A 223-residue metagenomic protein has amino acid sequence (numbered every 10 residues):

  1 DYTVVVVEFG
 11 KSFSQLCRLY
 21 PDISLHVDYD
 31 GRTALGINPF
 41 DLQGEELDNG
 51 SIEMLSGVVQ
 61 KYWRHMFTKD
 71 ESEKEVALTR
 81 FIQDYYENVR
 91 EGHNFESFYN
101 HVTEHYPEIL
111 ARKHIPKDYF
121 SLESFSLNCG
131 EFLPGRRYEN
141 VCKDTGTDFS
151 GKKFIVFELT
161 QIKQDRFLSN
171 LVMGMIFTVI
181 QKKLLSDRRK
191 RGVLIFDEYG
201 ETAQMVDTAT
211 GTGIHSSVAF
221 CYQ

Functional and structural regions predicted by a protein language model:
D1-S14, I23-T33, T160-Q223: Conserved P-loop NTPase motor cores
Y2-Q83, E87-N88: Switch/coupling segment of Walker-type NTPase motor domains
V6-G10, D30, D48, I52 (+10 more regions): Active-site-proximal structural scaffolding
F9, Q15-Y20, V58-H65, A77-N88 (+9 more regions): Generic, well-ordered alpha-helical scaffold segments in large soluble proteins
Y20-P21, S150-K153, R188-K190: Short, well-ordered loop/turn elements at secondary-structure boundaries
L42-E45, G146, F167: Short capping/connector residues at structural and topological boundaries
E75, T79-Q164: Non-catalytic, charge-rich alpha-helical accessory subdomains
